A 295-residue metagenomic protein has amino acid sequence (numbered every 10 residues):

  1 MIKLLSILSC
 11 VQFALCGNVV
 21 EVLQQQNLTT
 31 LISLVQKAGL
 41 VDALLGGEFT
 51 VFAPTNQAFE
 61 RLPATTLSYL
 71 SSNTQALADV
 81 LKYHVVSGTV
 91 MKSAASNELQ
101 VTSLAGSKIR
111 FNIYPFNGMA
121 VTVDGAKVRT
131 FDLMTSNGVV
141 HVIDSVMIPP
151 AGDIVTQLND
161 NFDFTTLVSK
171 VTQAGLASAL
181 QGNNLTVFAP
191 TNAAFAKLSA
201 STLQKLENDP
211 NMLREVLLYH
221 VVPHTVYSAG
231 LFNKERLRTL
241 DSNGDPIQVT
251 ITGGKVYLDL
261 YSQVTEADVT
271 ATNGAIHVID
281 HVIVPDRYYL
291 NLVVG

Functional and structural regions predicted by a protein language model:
I2-G295: Mature, structured domains of secreted/extracytosolic soluble proteins
